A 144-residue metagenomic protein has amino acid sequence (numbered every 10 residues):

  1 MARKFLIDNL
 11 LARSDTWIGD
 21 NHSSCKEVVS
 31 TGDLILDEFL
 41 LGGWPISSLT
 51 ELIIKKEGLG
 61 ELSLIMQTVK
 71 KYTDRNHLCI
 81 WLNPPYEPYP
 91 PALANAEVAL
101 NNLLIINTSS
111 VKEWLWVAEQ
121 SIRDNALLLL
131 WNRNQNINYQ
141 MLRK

Functional and structural regions predicted by a protein language model:
M1-W81, N95, L100: Detector for small/aliphatic-rich hydrophobic stretches
V69-K70, L142-K144: Short amphipathic alpha-helical segments and helix-helix/interface helices
R75-R143: Conserved inter-motif catalytic segment of the P-loop NTP-binding fold
